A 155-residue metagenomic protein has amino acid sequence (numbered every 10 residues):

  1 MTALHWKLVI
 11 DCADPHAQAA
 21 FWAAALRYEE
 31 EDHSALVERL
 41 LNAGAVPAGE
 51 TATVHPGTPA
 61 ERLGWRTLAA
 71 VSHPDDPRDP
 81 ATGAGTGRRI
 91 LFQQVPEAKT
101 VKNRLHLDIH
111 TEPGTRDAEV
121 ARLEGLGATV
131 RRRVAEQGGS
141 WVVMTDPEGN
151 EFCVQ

Functional and structural regions predicted by a protein language model:
T2-I10, A24-L26, D32-K99, H110-T111 (+1 more regions): Vicinal oxygen chelate
A13-A24: Hydrophobic ligand-binding cavity/cleft-lining segments
A17-Q18, G114-V120: Short, conserved charged micro-motifs
